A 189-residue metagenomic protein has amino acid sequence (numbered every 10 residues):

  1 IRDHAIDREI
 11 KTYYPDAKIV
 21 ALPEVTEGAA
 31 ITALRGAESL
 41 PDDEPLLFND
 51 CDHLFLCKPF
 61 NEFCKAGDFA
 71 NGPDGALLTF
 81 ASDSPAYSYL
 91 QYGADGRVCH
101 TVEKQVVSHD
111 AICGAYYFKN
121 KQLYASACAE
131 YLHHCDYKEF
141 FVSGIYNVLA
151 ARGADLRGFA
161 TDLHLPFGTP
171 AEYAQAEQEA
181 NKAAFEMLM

Functional and structural regions predicted by a protein language model:
I1-F48: Conserved N-terminal catalytic core of the sugar/cofactor nucleotidyltransferase
T12-Y14, P41-D43, A70-G72, G93 (+1 more regions): Short, well-ordered coil/turn elements that cap or connect secondary structure elements
D16-K18, R97, D155-R157: Conserved beta-strand segments of alpha/beta enzyme cores
E24-A29, P85, H164-P166: A short acidic, often aromatic-flanked loop/helix-cap motif at beta-alpha or helix-coil junctions that lines enzyme
T32-S39, Q91-Y92, A171-E177: Short, surface-exposed amphipathic charged segments that create phosphate/polyanion-binding patches used for binding
D50-L54: The conserved acidic donor/metal-binding loop of glycosyltransferases
L56-C135: Conserved core of the sugar-phosphate nucleotidyltransferase
I112-M189: Conserved alpha/beta core of the MobA/IspD/sugar-nucleotide pyrophosphorylase nucleotidyltransferase superfamily
